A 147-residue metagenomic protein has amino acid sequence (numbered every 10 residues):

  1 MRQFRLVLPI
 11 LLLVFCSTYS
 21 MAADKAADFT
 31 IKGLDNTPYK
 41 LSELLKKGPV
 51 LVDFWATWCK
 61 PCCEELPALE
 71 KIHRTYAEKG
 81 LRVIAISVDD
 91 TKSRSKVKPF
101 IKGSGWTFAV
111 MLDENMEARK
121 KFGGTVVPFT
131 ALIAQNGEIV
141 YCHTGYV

Functional and structural regions predicted by a protein language model:
M1-L8: Bacterial N-terminal signal peptides that target proteins for export
T18-A22: Sec/Tat signal peptide C-region and signal peptidase I cleavage site
A27, E64, R74-N115, V127: Conserved segment of the thioredoxin-like fold in thiol-based oxidoreductases
D28-V50, H73: A short beta-strand-turn-helix
G48-V50, F54-W58, V126: Short pre-active-site segment immediately N-terminal to redox-active cysteine/selenocysteine motifs in thiol-based
L51-V52, V83, T130: Hydrophobic beta-strand anchors of alpha/beta hydrolase catalytic cores
F54-K71: Conserved redox-active cysteine motifs that mediate thiol-disulfide chemistry, especially di-cysteine Cys-X(1-2)-Cys
P99-T107, D113-V147: Thiol/disulfide oxidoreductase modules built on the thioredoxin-like
